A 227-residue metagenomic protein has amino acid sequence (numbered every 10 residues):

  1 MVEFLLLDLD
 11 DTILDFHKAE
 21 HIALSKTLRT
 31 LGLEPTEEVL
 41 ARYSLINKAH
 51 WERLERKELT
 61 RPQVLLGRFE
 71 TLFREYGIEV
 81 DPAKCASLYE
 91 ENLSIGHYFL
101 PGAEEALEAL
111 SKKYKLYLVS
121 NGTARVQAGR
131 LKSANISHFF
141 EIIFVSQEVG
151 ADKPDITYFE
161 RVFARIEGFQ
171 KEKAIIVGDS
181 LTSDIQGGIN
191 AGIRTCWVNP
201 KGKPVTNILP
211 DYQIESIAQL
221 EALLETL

Functional and structural regions predicted by a protein language model:
M1-L5, K18, R29, E108 (+1 more regions): Asp-based, Mg2+/Mn2+-dependent phosphohydrolase catalytic module
V2-P101: N-terminal helical cap/lid subdomain that shapes the substrate entry/recognition surface in HAD-like hydrolases
L33, I78, K112, G168-F169: Short, well-ordered coil loops that connect the C-terminus of an alpha-helix to the N-terminus of a beta-strand
G96-E104, E221-T226: Charge-rich, low-complexity terminal tails
G102-K113: Catalytic-core regions built around general acid/base machinery
K113-Y114, G192: Glycine-centered short loops/turns at secondary-structure junctions
